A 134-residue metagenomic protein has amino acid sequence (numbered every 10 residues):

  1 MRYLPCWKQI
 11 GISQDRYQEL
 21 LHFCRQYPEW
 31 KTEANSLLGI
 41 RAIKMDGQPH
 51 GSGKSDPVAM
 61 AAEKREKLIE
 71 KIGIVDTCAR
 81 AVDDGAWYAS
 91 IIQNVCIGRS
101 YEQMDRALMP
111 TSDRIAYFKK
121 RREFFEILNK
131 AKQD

Functional and structural regions predicted by a protein language model:
M1-A81, E102, D134: N-terminal interaction/assembly modules
E19, A86-S90, K120: Residue-level detector of well-ordered alpha-helical segments, enriched for hydrophobic/aromatic packing positions
C78, N94, I127, A131: Mid-sequence acidic-hydrophobic segments that form the walls of catalytic/ligand-binding cavities or oligomerization
V82-S100: Short amphipathic alpha helix immediately N-terminal
I92-C96, M109, R122: Short amphipathic alpha-helical surface patches that mediate protein-protein
I97-R114: Helix-turn-helix DNA-binding module
Y117-A131: DNA major-groove recognition helices of helix-turn-helix
